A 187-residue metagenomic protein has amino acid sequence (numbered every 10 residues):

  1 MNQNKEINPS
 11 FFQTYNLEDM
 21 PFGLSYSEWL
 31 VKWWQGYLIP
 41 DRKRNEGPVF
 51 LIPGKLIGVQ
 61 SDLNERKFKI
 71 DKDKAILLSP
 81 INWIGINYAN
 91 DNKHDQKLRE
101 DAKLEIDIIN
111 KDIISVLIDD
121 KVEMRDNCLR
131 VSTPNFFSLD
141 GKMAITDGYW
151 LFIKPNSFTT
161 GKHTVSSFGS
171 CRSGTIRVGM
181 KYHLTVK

Functional and structural regions predicted by a protein language model:
N2-S115, V122-D126, F136-L139, A144-I153 (+1 more regions): Beta-strand-rich recognition domains
L129-V131: Mobile, glycine-rich extracellular loop/lid and propeptide segments that shape or gate substrate/ligand access
F152-T160: Surface-exposed, short loops/turns at beta-strand junctions within beta-sandwich domains
K162-T164: Short, conserved beta-strand segments of beta-strand-rich sandwich/propeller modules, principally
